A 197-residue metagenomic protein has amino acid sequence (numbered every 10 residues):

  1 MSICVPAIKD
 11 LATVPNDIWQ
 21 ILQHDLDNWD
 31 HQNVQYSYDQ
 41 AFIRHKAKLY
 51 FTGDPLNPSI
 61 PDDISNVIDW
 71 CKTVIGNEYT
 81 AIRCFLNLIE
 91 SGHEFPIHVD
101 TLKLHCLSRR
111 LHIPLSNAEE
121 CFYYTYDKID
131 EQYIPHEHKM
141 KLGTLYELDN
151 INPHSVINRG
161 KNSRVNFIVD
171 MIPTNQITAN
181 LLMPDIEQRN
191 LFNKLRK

Functional and structural regions predicted by a protein language model:
M1-E78: Non-heme Fe(II)/2-oxoglutarate
S2, R83, R164: A residue-level signal for beta-strand positions that form part of recognition/binding surfaces within mature
P6, S108-R110, N166: Intrinsic-disorder/low-complexity, polar/charged segments enriched in Ser/Thr/Lys/Arg/Asp/Glu/Gln
K9-T13, L115, V169-M171: Short beta-strand-to-loop capping motifs
Q40, R44-K46, T52, I89 (+3 more regions): Structured loops at beta-to-helix junctions and adjacent beta-edge loops in soluble globular domains
W70-Y146: Catalytic core of non-heme Fe(II) oxygenases with the double-stranded beta-helix
F122-K197: Catalytic core of Fe(II)/2-oxoglutarate
